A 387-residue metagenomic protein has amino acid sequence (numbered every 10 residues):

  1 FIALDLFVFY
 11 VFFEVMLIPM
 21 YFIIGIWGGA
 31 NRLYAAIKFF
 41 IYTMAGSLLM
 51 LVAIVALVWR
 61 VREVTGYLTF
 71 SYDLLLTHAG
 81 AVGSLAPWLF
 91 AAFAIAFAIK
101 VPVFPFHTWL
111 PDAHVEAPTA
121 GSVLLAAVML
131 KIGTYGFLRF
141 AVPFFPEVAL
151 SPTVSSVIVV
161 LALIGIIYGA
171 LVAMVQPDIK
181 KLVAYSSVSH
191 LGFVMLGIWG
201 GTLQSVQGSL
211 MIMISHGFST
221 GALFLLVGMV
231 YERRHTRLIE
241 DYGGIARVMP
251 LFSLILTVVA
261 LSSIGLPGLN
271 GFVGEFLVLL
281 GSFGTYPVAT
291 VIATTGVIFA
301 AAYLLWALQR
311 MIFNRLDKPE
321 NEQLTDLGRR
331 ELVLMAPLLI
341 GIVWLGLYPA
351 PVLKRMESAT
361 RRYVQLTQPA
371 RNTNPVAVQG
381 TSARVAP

Functional and structural regions predicted by a protein language model:
F1-L4, A96, L130, I264: Helix-loop-helix module between adjacent transmembrane segments
F1-L85, V172-Y185, L191-L238: Alpha-helical multi-pass transmembrane bundles of energy-transducing inner-membrane proteins
A35-K38, A117-A127, R237-L254, V291-G296: Membrane-interface alpha-helices at helix entry/exit sites of multi-pass transporters
I41, A91-A98, L125, V157-I167 (+5 more regions): Hydrophobic alpha-helical transmembrane segments of multi-pass membrane proteins
L49-H107, D112, F137-V157, S205 (+4 more regions): Juxtamembrane/interfacial segments at transmembrane-helix boundaries in multi-pass membrane proteins
F104, T220-L223, T290-Q323: Predominantly late transmembrane helices and immediately cytosolic-facing juxtamembrane segments
P111-A113, A117-G121, G133-G217: Acidic, glycine-rich loop-and-beta core segments that form the ion-binding/anion-interacting portion of active sites
D326-L353, P387: Glycine- and aromatic-enriched alpha-helical transmembrane segments of multi-pass membrane proteins
